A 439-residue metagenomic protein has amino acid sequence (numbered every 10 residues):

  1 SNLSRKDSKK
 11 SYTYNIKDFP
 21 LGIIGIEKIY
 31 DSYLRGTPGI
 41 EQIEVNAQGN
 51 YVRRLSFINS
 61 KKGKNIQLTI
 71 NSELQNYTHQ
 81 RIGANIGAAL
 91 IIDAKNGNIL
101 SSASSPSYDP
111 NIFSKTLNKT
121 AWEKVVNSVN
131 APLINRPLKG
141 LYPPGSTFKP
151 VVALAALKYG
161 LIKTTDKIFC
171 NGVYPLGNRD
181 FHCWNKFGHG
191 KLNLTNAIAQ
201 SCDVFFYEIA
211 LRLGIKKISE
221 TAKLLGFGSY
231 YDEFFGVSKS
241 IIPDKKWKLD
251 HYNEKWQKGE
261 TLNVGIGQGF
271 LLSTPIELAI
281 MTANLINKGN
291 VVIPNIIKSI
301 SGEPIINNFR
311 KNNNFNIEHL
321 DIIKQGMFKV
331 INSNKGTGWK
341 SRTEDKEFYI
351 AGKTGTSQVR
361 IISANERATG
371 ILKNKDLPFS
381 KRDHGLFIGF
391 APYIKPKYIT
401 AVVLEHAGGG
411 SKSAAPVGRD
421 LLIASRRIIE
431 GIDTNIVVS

Functional and structural regions predicted by a protein language model:
S1-A88, A103-R136, L141, L386 (+3 more regions): Extracytoplasmic/periplasmic proteins that interact with beta-lactams or build/remodel peptidoglycan
E27, Q75, S219, L320 (+3 more regions): Hydrophobic face of alpha-helices
V45-L55, K95-T147, V151-V402, T434: Beta-lactam-recognizing serine transpeptidase/beta-lactamase-like catalytic domain environment
Y77, R81, A155, T221 (+3 more regions): Generic non-transmembrane alpha-helical segments
A89-A94: Short hydrophobic alpha-helical segments used for membrane anchoring or interfacial signaling
E303-K311, P416-S439: Short, gly/Ser/Thr-rich active-site loops of penicillin-recognizing serine hydrolases
E405-G408: A generic structural motif
